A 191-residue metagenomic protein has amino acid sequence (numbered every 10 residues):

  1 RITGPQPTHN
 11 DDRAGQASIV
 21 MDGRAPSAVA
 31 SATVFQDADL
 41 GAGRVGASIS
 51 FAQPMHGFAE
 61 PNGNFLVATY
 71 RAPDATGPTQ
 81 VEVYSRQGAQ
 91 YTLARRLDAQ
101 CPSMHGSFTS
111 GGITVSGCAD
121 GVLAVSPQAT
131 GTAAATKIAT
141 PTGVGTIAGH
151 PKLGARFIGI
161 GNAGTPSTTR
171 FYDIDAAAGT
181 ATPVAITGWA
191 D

Functional and structural regions predicted by a protein language model:
R1-I49: Non-cleavable N-terminal signal-anchor transmembrane helices
R1-Q16, I49-N64, D98-G112, P141-G154 (+1 more regions): Repeated scaffold domains used in trafficking and secretory/extracellular systems, primarily beta-propellers
R1-T3, G41-F51, Q90-D98, T132-A139 (+1 more regions): A short beta-strand motif characteristic of beta-propeller blades
R13-T33, F58-A75, S107-G117, L123 (+2 more regions): Short beta-strand elements that form the blades of beta-propeller/WD-repeat-like and other beta-sheet-rich scaffold
S31-T33, T79-E82, G121, R170-Y172: A short loop-to-beta-strand structural motif that recurs across blades of beta-propeller domains
D37-L40, R86-A89, P127-G131, I174-G179: Short loop/turn segments that connect beta-strands within beta-propeller blades
Y91-G145: Loop-centered beta-sheet repeat module
G145-T146, L153-D191: Eukaryotic tandem repeat interaction scaffolds
